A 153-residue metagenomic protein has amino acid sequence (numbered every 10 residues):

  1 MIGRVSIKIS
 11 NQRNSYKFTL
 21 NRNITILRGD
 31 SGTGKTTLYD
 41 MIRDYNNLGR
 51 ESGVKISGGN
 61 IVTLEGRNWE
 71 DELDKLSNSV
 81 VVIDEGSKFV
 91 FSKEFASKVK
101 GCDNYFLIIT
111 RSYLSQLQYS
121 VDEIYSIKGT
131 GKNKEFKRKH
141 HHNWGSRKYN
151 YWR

Functional and structural regions predicted by a protein language model:
M1-Y16, E135-R138, G145: N-terminal pre-Walker A segment at the start of P-loop NTPase domains
L27: Hydrophobic anchor at the beta1->P-loop junction of P-loop NTPases
T33-K35: Conserved glycine(s) of the Walker
L38-D40: Post-Walker A alpha-helix
D44-K55: Post-Walker A helix-loop "phosphate-sensing" segment adjacent to the P-loop in P-loop NTPases
W69-K93: Conserved P-loop NTPase "ATPase switch" module shared by AAA+ and STAND
V99-K128: Sensor-1/coupling segment of RecA-like P-loop NTPase cores
D122-R153: RecA-like P-loop NTPase motor core
